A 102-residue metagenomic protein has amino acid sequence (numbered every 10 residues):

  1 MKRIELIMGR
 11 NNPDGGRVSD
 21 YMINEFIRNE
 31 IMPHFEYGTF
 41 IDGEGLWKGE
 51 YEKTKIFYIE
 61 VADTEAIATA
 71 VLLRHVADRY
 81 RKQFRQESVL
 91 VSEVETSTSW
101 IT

Functional and structural regions predicted by a protein language model:
M1-V18: Terminal, regulation- and interaction-focused segments at domain boundaries
I7-M8, N12, G38, F57 (+2 more regions): Generic alpha-helix detector with strongest preference for long hydrophobic helices that associate with membranes
N11-D14, G45, S97-T98: Short, catalytically relevant binding-site loops at active-site mouths
R17-M22, I67-A70: Ordered, soluble secondary-structure elements with a strong preference for glycine-centered loop motifs and nearby
M22-H34: Short amphipathic alpha-helical segments
P33-D63: Short, intrinsically disordered low-complexity segments
K53-T102: Helix-rich interaction surfaces within compact, conserved domain-sized segments that mediate assembly or partner
